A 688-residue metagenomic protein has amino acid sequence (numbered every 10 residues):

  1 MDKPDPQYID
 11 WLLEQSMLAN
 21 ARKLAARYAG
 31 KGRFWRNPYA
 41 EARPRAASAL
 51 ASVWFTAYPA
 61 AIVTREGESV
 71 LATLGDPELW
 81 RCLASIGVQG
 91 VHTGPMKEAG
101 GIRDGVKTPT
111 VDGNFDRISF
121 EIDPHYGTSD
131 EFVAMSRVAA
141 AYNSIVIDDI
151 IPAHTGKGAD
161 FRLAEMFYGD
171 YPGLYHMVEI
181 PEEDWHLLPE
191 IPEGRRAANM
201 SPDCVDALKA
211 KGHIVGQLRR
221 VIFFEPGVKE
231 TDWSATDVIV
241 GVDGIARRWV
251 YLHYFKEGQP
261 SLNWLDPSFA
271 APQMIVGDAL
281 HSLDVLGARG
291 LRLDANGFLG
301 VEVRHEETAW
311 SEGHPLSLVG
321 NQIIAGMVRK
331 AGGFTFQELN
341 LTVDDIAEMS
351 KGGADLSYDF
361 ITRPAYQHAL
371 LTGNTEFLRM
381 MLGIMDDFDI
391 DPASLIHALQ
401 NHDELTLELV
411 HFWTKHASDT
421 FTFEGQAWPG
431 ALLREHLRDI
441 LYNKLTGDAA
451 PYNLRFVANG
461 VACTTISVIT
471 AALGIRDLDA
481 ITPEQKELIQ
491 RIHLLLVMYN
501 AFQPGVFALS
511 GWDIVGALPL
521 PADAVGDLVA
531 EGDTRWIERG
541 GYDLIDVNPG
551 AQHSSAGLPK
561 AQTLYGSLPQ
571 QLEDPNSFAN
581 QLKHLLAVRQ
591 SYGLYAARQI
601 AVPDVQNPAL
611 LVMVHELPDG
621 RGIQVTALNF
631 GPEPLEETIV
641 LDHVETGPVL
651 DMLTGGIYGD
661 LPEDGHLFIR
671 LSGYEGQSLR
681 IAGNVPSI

Functional and structural regions predicted by a protein language model:
M1-P272, H281, F298-T372, L378 (+2 more regions): Acidic/aromatic-lined carbohydrate-recognition and catalytic surfaces of CAZymes acting on diverse glycans
A60-I62, K97-G100, P152-H154, G297-G300 (+11 more regions): Short, solvent-exposed loop/turn segments at secondary-structure junctions
V88, A288, N296, G505-V506: A structural motif
T93, A139, D149, L283 (+5 more regions): Conserved, mostly hydrophobic/aromatic
D284-E302, N401: Active-site groove signature of glycoside hydrolases
D389, L395-Q624, F630-L635: Loop/helix patches that line or flank the sugar-binding groove of alpha-linked glycan CAZymes
P634-G655: Beta-strand-rich binding/interaction modules
L661-I688: C-terminal beta-strand-rich structural cap/linker in extracellular carbohydrate-active enzymes
